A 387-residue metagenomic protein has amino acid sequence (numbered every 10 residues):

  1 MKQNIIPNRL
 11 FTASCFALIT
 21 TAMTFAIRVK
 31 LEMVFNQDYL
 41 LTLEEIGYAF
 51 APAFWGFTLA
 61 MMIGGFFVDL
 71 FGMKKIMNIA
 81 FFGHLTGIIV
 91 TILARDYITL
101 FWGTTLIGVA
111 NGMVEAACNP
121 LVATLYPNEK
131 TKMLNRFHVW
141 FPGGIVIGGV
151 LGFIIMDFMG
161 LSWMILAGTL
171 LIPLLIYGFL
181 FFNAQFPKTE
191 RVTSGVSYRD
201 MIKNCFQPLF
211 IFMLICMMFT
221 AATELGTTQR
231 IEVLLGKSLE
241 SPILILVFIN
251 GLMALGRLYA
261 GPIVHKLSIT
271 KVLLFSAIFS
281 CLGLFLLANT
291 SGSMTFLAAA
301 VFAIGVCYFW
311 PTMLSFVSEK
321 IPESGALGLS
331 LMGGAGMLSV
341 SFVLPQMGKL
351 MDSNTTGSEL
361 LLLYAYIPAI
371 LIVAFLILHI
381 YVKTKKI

Functional and structural regions predicted by a protein language model:
R9-L41, N119, T227-E232, V343-M347: Extracytoplasmic
R28-K30, K203-L255, L344-G348: Extracytoplasmic gate region of multi-pass secondary transporters
L40, G72, L93-I98, P127 (+1 more regions): Helix-breaking motifs and short loop linkers at transmembrane-helix boundaries and internal kinks in secondary membrane
A51-F66, V247-Y259: Central cavity-lining transmembrane alpha-helices of secondary-active solute carriers, predominantly the Major
L59-I98: Conserved MFS/SLC helix-loop-helix module at the cytosolic interface between two early adjacent transmembrane helices
G103-V139: Cytoplasmic helix-loop-helix junction between adjacent transmembrane helices in 12-TM secondary transporters
N128-E129, M133-T189: Helix-loop-helix hairpin linking two adjacent transmembrane segments in secondary transporters
M164-F182, L361-I380: Symmetry-related core transmembrane helices of the 12-TM Major Facilitator Superfamily/SLC fold
